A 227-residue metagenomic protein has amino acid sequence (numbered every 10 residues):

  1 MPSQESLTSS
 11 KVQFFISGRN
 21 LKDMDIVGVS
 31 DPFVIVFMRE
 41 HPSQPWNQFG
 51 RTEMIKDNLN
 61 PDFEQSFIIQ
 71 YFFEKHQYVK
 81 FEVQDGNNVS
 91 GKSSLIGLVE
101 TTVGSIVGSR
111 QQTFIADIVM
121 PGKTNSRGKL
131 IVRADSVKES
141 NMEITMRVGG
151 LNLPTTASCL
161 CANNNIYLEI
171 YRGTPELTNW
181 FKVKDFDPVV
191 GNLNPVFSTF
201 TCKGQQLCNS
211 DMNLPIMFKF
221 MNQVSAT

Functional and structural regions predicted by a protein language model:
M1-T8: PEST-like, low-complexity acidic/proline-rich intrinsically disordered segments, predominantly at protein N-termini
S10-V12, S140-I144: Structural beta-strand segments of beta-rich domains
R19-N20, F33, N47-I69, K80-K138 (+5 more regions): C2 and C2-like phospholipid-binding beta-sandwich domains
D23-G28, T156-C161: Short consensus segments that form the blades of beta-propeller domains, in both extracellular/periplasmic
P32-E40, N164-L177: Extended low-complexity, serine/threonine- and proline-enriched intrinsically disordered segments
R39-S43, F72, G86-N88, G173-P175 (+1 more regions): Short coil/turn motifs at secondary-structure junctions
